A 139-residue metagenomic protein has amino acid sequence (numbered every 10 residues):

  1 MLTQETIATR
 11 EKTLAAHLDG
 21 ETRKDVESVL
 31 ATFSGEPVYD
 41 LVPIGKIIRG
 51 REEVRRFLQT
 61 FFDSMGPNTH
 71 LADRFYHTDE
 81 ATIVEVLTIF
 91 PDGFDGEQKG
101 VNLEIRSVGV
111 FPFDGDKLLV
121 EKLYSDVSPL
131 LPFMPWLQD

Functional and structural regions predicted by a protein language model:
M1-G35, Q138-D139: Short, low-complexity N-terminal intrinsically disordered segments enriched in polar/charged residues
L2, V26-E80: A solvent-exposed, acidic/Ser-Thr-rich amphipathic alpha-helical stretch
Q4, E97-G100, L131-L137: A short acidic/glycine-rich loop-to-helix N-cap element
H17, V29-L30, P37, G50 (+4 more regions): Hydrophobic pocket/interface hotspot
F33, T88-P91, S125: Short beta-strand segments enriched in hydrophobic/aromatic residues within well-folded beta-rich domains
G66-P67, F90-N102: Short, cysteine-centered beta-strand-loop-beta hairpins and adjacent loop/turn segments enriched in charged/polar
D79-D92: A short hydrophobic beta-strand element
E104-W136: Short beta-strand edge/turn micro-motifs at domain boundaries
